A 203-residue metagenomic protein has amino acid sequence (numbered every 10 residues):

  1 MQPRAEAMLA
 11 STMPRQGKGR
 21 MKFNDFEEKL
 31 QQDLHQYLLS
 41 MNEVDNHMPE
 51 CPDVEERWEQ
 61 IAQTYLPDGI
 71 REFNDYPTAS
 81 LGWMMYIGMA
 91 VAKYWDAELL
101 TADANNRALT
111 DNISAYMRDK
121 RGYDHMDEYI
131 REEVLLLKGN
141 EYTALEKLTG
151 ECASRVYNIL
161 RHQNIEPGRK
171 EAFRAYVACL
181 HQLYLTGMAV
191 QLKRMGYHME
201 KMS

Functional and structural regions predicted by a protein language model:
Q2-S203: Intrinsic-disorder/low-complexity detector
